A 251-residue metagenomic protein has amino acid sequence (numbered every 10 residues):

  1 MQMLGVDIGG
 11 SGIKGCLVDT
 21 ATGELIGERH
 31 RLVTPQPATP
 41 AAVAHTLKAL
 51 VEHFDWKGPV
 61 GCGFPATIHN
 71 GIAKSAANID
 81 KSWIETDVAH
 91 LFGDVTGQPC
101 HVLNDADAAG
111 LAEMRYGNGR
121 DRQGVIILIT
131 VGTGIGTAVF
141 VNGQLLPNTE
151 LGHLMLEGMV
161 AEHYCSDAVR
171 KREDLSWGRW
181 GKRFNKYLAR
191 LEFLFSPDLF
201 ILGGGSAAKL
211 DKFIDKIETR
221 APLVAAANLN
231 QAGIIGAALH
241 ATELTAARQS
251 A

Functional and structural regions predicted by a protein language model:
M1-P59, I68-I72, H90-Q98, A112-L128 (+1 more regions): ATP-binding/phosphotransfer module of carbohydrate and carboxylate kinases, centering on a glycine-rich
P65: Conserved NAD(P)H cofactor-binding loop of Rossmann-fold oxidoreductase domains
A73-E85: A charged helix-plus-loop insertion that forms the helical arch/lid used to bind and gate nucleic-acid substrates
C100-D105: General beta-strand structural signal in soluble alpha/beta enzymes
G136: Histidine-centered metal-chelating micro-motifs
